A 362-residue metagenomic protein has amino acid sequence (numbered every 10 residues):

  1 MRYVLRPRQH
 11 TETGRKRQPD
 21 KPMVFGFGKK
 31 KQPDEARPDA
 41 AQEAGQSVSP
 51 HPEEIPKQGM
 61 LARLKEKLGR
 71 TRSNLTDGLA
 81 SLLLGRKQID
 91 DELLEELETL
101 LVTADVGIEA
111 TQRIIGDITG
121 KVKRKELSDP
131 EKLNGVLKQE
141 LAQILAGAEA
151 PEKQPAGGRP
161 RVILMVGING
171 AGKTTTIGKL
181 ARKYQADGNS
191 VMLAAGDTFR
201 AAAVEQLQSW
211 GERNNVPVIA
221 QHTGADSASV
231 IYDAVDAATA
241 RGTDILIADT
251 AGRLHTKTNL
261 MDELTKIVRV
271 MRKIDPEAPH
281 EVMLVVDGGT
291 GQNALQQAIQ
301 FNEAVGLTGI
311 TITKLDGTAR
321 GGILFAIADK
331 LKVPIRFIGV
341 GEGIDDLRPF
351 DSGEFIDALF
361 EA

Functional and structural regions predicted by a protein language model:
M1-A150, G158-L164, A186: Non-catalytic terminal/linker segments enriched in charged/polar, low-complexity residues
E109, K138-A362: P-loop/Walker A NTP-binding module and the surrounding RecA-like catalytic core of P-loop NTPases
